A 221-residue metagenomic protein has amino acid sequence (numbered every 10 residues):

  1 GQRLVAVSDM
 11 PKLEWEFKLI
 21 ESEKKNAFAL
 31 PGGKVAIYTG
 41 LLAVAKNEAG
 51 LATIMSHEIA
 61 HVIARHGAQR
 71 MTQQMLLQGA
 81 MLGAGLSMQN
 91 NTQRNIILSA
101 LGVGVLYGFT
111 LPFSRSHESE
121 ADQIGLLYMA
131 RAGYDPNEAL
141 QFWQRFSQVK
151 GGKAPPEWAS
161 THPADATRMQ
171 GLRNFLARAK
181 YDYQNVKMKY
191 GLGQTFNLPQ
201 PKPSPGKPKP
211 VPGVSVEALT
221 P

Functional and structural regions predicted by a protein language model:
G1-E14, T92, I97-T161, A166-M169 (+2 more regions): Short helix/loop segments within enzyme catalytic domains that coordinate or immediately flank catalytic cofactors
G1-L76, M81, G85-Q89, L127 (+4 more regions): Peri-catalytic and regulatory segments of divalent metal-dependent proteins
